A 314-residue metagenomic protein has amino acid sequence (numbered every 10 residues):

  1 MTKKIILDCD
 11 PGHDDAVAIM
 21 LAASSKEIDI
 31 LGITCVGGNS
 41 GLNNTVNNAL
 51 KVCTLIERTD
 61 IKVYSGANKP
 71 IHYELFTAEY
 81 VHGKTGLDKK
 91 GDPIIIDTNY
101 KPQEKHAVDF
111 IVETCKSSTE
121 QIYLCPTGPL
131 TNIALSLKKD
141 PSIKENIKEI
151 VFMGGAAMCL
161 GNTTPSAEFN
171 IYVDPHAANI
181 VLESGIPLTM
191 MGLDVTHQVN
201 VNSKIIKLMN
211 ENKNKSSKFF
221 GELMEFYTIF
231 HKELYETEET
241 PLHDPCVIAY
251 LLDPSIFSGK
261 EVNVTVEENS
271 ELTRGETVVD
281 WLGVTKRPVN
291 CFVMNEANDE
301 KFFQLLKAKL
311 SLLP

Functional and structural regions predicted by a protein language model:
T2, L21-A22, E27-D29, Y172-H176 (+1 more regions): Conformational coupling and interaction surfaces
T2-C9, H13-K51, P93-Q198, S203: Active-site histidine-anchored catalytic micro-motif
S25, V36, V52-T59, T114 (+10 more regions): Change "in soluble alpha/beta enzymes" to "in soluble alpha/beta proteins
L31, T59-S65, K260-V264: Short N-terminal amphipathic alpha-helices
V46-L50, T54-S117, N290-A297, K307 (+1 more regions): Metal-dependent C-N hydrolase catalytic cores
V63, V181, I248: A residue-level signal for conserved active-site and pocket-lining positions in enzyme catalytic cores
A67-L75, I95-K101, Y123-L135, S184-L193 (+2 more regions): Short flexible/disordered coil segments
F76-K84, T164-E168, I206: Short, surface-exposed amphipathic charged segments that create phosphate/polyanion-binding patches used for binding
